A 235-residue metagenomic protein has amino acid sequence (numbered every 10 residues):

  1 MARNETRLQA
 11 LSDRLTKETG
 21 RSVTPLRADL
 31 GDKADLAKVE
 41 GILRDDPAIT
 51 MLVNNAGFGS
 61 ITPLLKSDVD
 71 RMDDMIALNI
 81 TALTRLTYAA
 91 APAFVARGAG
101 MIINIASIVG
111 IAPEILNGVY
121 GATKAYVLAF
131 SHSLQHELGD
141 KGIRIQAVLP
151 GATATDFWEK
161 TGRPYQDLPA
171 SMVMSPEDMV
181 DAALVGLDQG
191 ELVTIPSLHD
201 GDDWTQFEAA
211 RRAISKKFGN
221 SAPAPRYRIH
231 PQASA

Functional and structural regions predicted by a protein language model:
E5-T6, R27-K38, V69: The beta1-alpha1 cofactor-binding region of Rossmann-like NAD(H)/NADP(H)-dependent oxidoreductases
N55-S60: Conserved NAD(P)H cofactor-binding loop of Rossmann-fold oxidoreductase domains
P63-L64, R71-I76: Substrate-binding pocket helix/loop in short-chain dehydrogenase/reductase
L65, E114-G118: Active-site loop immediately N-terminal to the catalytic Tyr-X3-Lys motif of short-chain dehydrogenase/reductase
T87, T123: Active-site helix of classical SDR
S107: Residue(s) in the substrate-gating loop at a strand-loop-helix junction that position the organic substrate next
A147, R163-W204: C-terminal helical subdomain
